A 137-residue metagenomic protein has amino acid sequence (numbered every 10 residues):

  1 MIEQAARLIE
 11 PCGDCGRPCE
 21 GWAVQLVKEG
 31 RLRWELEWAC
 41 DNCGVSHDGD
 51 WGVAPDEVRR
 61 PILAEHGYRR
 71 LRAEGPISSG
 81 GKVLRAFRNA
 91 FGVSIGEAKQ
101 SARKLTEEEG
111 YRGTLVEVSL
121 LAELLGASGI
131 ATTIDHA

Functional and structural regions predicted by a protein language model:
L8, G13-R17, G21-A137: Short, amphipathic alpha-helical interaction segments embedded in low-complexity terminal/linker regions of eukaryotic
